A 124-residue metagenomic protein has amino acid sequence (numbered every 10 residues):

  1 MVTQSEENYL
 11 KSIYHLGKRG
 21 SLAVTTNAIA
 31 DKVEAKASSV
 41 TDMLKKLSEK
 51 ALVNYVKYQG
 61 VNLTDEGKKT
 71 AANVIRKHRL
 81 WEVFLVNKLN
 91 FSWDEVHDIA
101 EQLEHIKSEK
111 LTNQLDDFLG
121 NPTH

Functional and structural regions predicted by a protein language model:
V2-A35: N-terminal helix-turn-helix DNA-binding core of bacterial DNA-binding proteins
G20-L22, K77, K88: Helix-turn-helix/winged-helix DNA-binding modules
L44-K45: Short, hydrophobic-biased segments on the C-terminal half of alpha helices that form "recognition helices"
S48-K57: A short, conserved structural fragment
Q59-H78: Basic, amphipathic "hinge/linker" alpha-helix immediately C-terminal to the N-terminal HTH DNA-binding motif
V86-H124: Anionic-ligand-binding alpha/beta catalytic cores of soluble enzymes and soluble regulatory domains that recognize
